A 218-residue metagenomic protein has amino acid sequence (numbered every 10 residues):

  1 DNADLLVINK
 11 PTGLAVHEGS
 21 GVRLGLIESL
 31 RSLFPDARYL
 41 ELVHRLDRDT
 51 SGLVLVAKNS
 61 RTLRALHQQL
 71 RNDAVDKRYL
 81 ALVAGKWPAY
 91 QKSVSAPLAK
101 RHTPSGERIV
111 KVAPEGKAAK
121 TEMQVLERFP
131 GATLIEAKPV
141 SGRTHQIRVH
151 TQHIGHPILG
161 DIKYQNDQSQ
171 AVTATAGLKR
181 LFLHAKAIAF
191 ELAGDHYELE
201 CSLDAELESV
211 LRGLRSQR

Functional and structural regions predicted by a protein language model:
D1-P104, P114, K120, V172 (+2 more regions): RNA pseudouridine synthases
L6, Y79, T133-I135, H184-K186: Short beta-strand micro-motifs in enzyme catalytic cores
V83, E122-V125, I158: Conserved hydrophobic positions within beta-strands
A84, E136-V140: A structural micro-motif recognizing beta-strand termini and the immediately following turn/loop segments
K92, H145-I147: Short, well-structured beta-strand segments within conserved domains
P114-K120, P130, V140-S141, R148-R218: Pseudouridine synthases involved in rRNA/tRNA modification
T121-I135: A beta-strand-loop signature enriched in Asp, Gly, Thr, and Trp that corresponds to the sialidase/neuraminidase Asp-box
